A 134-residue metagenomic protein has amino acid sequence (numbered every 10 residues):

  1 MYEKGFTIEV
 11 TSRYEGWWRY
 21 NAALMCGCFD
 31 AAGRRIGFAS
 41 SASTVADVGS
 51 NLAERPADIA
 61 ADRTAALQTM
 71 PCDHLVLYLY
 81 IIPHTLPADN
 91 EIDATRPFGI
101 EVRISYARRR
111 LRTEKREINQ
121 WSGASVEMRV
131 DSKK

Functional and structural regions predicted by a protein language model:
M1-I36: Short, surface-exposed binding/anchoring microloops in extracellular/periplasmic proteins
E15-W17, H84-I92: Short acidic/polar inter-strand loop motif in beta-rich domains
N21-A23, I92-E101: Short coil-to-beta strand junction motifs in C2/discoidin
G33-P87: Short, intrinsically disordered low-complexity segments
D62-T69, G123-K133: Exposed aromatic-hydrophobic patches
Y80-T85, P97, T113-K115: Extracellular or exported targeting regions of proteins
E114-V126: Short, solvent-exposed aromatic-acidic interface loops
